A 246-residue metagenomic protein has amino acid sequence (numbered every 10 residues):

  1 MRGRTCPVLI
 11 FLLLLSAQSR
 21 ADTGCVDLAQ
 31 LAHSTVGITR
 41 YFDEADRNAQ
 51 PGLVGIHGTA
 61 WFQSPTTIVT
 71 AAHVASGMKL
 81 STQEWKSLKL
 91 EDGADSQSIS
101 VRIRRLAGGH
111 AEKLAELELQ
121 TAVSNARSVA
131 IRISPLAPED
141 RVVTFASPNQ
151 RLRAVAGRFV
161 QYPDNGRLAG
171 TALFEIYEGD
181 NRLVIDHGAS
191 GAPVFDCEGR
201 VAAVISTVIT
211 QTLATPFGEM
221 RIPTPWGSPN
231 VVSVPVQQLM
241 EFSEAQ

Functional and structural regions predicted by a protein language model:
M1-P7: Bacterial N-terminal signal peptides that target proteins for export
S16-Q18: N-terminal signal peptide c-region/cleavage motif recognized by signal peptidases
D22-D27, W61, G77-L80, R102-A107 (+3 more regions): Active-site substrate-binding loop(s) of clan PA
G24-C25, A45-A71, G191-A192: A conserved glycine-rich beta-strand in the N-terminal activation segment of trypsin-fold
L31-G52, E118-R127, R151-A245: Active-site region of chymotrypsin-like
A32-S34, I56-G58, S64, E84 (+4 more regions): Envelope-exposed proteins and targeting segments
H57, Q63-E112, T207-T212, P216-E219: Catalytic-histidine neighborhood of serine endopeptidases, predominantly the chymotrypsin-like S1/PA family
